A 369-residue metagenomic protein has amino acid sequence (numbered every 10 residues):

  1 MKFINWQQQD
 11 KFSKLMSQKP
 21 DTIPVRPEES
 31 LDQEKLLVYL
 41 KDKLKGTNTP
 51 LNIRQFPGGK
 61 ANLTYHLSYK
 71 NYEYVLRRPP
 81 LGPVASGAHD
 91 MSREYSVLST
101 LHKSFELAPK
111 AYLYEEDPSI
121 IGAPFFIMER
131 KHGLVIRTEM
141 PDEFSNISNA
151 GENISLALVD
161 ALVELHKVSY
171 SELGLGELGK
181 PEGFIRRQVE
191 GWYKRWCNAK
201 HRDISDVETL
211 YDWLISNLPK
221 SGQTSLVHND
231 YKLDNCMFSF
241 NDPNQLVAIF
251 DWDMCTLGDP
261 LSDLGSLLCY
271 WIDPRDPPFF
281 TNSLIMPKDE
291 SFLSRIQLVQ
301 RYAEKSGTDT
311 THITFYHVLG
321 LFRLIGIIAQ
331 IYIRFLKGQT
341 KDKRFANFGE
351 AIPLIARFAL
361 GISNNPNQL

Functional and structural regions predicted by a protein language model:
L15-T47: Juxta-kinase regulatory segment immediately upstream of eukaryotic protein kinase catalytic domains
P50-T209, W213-L226, N241-N244: ATP-binding pocket architecture of kinase catalytic cores
G179-K180, T308-G320: All-alpha amphipathic helical-bundle segments outside canonical DNA-binding/catalytic cores that form hydrophobic
L226-H228, L233: Catalytic-loop of the protein kinase fold
C236-F238: Hydrophobic residue at the +6 position relative to the catalytic HRD Asp in the kinase catalytic loop
F250-C255: Activation of the activation-loop gatekeeper triad in protein kinase-fold domains
S262-S306, G320-K337: Active-site activation/catalytic loop segments of kinase-like enzymes and analogous catalytic loops in related
T308-H312, R323-L369: Helical subdomain adjoining the active site within ATP-dependent kinase catalytic cores
